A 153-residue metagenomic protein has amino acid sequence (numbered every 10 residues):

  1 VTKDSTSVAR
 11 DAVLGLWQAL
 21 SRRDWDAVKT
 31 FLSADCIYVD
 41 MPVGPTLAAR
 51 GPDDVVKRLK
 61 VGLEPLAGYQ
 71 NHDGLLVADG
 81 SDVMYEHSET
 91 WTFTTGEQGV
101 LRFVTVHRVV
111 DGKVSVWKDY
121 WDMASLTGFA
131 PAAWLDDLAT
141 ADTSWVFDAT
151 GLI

Functional and structural regions predicted by a protein language model:
V1-I153: C-terminal and inter-domain tail/linker signature
